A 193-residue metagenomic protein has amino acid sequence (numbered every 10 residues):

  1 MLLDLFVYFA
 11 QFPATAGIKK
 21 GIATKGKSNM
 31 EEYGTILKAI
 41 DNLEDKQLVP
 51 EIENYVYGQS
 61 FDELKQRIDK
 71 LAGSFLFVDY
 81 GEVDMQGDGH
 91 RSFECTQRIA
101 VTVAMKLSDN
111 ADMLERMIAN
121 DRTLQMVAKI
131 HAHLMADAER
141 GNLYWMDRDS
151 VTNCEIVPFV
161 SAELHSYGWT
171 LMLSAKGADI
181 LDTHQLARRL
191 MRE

Functional and structural regions predicted by a protein language model:
M1-R91, L190-E193: Small/polar-rich, solvent-exposed N-terminal microdomains that initiate assembly or binding
L3, A10-P13, S166-E193: C-terminal tail/extension regions appended to the core domain(s) of diverse proteins
A16-K20, D137, G141, I180: Solvent-exposed amphipathic alpha-helical surface segments
G73-L76, I118-G177: Acidic-leaning, charged glycine-interspersed low-complexity segments
D84-F93, V157-H165: Exposed beta-sheet edge/beta-hairpin loop segments within beta-rich domains
M85-D88, K106-A111, A178-Q185: Short, cysteine-centered beta-strand-loop-beta hairpins and adjacent loop/turn segments enriched in charged/polar
R91-T96, A104-H133: Extracellular/virion structural assembly segments
F93-S108, L164-D179: Oligomerization/assembly interface segments of phage tail-like spikes and tubes
